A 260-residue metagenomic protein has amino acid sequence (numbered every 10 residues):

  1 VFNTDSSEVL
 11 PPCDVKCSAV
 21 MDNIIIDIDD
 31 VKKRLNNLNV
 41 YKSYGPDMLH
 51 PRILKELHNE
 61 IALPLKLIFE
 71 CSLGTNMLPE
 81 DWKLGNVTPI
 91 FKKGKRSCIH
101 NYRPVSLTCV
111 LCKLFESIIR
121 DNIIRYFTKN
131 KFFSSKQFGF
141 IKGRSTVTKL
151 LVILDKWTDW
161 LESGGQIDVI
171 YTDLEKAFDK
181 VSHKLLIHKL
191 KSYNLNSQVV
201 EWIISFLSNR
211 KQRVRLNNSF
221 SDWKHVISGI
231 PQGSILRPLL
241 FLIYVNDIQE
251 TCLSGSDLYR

Functional and structural regions predicted by a protein language model:
V1, R34-N37, R52-E56, I68-C71 (+7 more regions): Alpha-helical recognition domains of nuclear gene-regulatory proteins
V1-H100, S106, V110, L114 (+1 more regions): Surface-exposed loop/turn segments and immediately adjacent short secondary-structure elements within folded domains
D5-K33, M77, W82-N86, R125-T172 (+3 more regions): Active-site-proximal segment of RNA-dependent polymerases
Y41-L49, C98-L107, T148-K191: Conserved catalytic palm subdomain of right-hand nucleotidyl-transferase polymerases, strongest for RNA-directed enzymes
N59, L63, L67, C71 (+7 more regions): Short, residue-level hotspots on alpha-helical faces of the histone-fold and other alpha-helical interaction modules
I119-Q137, E162, P238-R260: Active-site palm subdomain of RNA-directed nucleic acid polymerases
L174-Y259: Conserved polymerase palm-domain catalytic core
